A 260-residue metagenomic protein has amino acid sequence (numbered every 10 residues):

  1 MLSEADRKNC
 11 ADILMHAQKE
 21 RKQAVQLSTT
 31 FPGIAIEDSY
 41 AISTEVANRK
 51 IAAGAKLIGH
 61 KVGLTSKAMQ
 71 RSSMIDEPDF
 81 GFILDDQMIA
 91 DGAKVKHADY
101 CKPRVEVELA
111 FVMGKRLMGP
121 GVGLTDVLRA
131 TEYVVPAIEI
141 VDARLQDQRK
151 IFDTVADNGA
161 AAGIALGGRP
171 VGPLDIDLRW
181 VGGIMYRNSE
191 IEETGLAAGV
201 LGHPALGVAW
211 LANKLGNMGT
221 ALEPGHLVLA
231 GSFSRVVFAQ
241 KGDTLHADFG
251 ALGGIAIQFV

Functional and structural regions predicted by a protein language model:
L2-H203, Q240, T244, G254-V260: Catalytic-core "active-site belt" of small-molecule-metabolizing enzymes, emphasizing His/Asp/Glu-rich regions
E192, M218, F249-G250: Hydrophobic/basic alpha-helical segments enriched in Actinobacteria
V208-V236: A conserved acidic, glycine/proline-rich C-terminal tail/linker
G231-S232, F249, F259: Active-site proximal loops enriched in glycine and acidic residues that flank catalytic Cys/His/Asp and coordinate
F233-V237, A251-G254: Short, charged beta-turn/beta-strand-edge "cap" motif at the junction between a beta-strand and an adjacent loop
